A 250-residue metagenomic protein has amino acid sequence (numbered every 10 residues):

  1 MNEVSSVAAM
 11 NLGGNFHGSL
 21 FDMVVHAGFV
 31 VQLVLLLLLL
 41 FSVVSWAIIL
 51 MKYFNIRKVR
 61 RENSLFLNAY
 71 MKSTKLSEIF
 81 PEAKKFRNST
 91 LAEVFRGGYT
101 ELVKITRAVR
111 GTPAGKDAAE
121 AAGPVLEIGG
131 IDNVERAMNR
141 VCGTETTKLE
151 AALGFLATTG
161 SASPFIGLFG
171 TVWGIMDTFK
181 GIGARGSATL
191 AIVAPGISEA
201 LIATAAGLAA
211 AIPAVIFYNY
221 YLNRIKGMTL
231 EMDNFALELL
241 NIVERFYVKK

Functional and structural regions predicted by a protein language model:
M1-E3, K249-K250: Terminal intrinsically disordered, low-complexity tails
N2-N68: Hydrophobic membrane-targeting segments
A9, G13-F16, L20-G28, L149-R224: Helix-termination/interfacial motifs at the ends of transmembrane alpha-helices
N11, V24, V31, V44 (+9 more regions): A generic structural signal for ordered alpha-helices
L35-S45, V94, S161, T171-G174: Hydrophobic alpha-helical transmembrane segments of multi-pass integral membrane proteins
L38, M51-K52, E120-A121, A203 (+1 more regions): Short, flexible segments with low predicted structural confidence
R60-S163, I175-T189, I216-K250: Predominantly long cytosolic amphipathic alpha-helical stalk/bundle segments
